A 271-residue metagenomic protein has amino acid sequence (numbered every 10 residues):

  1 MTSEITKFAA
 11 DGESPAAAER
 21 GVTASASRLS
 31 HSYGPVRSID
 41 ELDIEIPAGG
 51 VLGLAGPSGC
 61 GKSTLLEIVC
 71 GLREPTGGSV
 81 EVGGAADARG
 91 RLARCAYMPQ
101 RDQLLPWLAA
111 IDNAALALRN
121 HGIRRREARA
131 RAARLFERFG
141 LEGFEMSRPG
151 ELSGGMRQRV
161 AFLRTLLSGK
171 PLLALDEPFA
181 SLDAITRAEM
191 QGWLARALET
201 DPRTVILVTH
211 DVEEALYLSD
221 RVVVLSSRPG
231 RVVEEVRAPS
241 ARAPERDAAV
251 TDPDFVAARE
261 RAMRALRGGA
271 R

Functional and structural regions predicted by a protein language model:
A55-P57: The feature captures the beta-strand-to-loop junction immediately N-terminal to the Walker
C70: Helix-to-loop junction immediately C-terminal to a conserved catalytic motif
G77-R91, R131: Conserved ABC transporter NBD signature motif
L108-L116: Short coil-to-helix segment of the ABC ATPase nucleotide-binding domain corresponding to the Q-loop/switch region
R119, R126-F144, R196: Conserved ABC ATPase "signature" region
R148-L152, M156: Conserved ABC ATPase signature
F162: Hydrophobic anchor residue at the start of the ABC signature
L167-P171: A short, proline-enriched helix->beta-strand linker immediately N-terminal to the Walker B motif in ABC-type P-loop
